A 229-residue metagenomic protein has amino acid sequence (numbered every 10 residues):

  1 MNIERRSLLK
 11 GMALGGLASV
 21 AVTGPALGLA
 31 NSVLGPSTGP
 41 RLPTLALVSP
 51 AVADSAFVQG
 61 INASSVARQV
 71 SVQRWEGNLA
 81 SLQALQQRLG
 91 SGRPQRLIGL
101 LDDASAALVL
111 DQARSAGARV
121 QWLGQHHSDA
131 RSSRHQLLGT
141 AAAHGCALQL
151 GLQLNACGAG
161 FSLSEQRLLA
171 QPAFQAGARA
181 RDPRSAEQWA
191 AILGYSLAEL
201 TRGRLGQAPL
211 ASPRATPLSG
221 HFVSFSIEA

Functional and structural regions predicted by a protein language model:
M1, N31-S32, R68-V70: Residue-level marker of intrinsically disordered, low-complexity segments enriched for small/polar residues
M1-S19: N-terminal secretory signal peptides and thylakoid transit peptides that target proteins across membranes
A13, A21, N31-V33, T38 (+4 more regions): Generic low-complexity, intrinsically disordered sequence content enriched in small uncharged/hydrophobic residues
T23-S65: C-terminal segment of N-terminal export signals and the immediately downstream linker at the start of the mature
P36-L42, Q87-P94: Flexible, charged surface loops at secondary-structure boundaries
S49-S64, S71-A80, G90-A229: Long, low-hydrophobicity ectodomains and other hydrophilic envelope-associated domains
L82-A84: N-terminal beta-loop-helix "entrance" segment that forms/cooperates in small-molecule cofactor or anionic ligand
